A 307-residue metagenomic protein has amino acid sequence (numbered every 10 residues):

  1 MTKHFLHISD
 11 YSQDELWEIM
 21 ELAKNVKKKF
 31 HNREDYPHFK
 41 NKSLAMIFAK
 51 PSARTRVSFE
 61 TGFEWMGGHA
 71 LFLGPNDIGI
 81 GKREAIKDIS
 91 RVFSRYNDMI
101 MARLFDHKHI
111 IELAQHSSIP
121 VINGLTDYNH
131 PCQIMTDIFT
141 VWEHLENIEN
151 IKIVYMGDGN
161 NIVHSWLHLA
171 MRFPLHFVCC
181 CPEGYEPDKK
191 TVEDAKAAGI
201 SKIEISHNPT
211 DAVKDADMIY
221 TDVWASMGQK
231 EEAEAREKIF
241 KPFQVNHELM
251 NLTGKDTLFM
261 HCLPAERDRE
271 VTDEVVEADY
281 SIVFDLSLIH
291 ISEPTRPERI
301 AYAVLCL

Functional and structural regions predicted by a protein language model:
M1-V57, T61: Positively charged, low-complexity intrinsically disordered leader regions
T2, E277-S292: C-terminal helix-to-coil terminal segments
F48-R95: Active-site cofactor/substrate anionic-group-binding motifs, chiefly glycine- and Lys/Arg-rich phosphate-binding loops
A49-T61, E146-Y220: Glycine-rich phosphate/diphosphate-binding loop of Rossmann-like nucleotide-binding domains
M66, H116-S117, F173, G199 (+2 more regions): Short, structured coil segments at secondary-structure junctions
D98-L169, H261: Anion-binding alpha/beta catalytic cores of soluble intermediary-metabolism enzymes, centered on
K196-D273: Rossmann-like adenosine-cofactor binding region
I289-L307: Single conserved hydrophobic/aromatic residue that forms the stacking wall/gate of nucleotide- or nucleobase-binding
